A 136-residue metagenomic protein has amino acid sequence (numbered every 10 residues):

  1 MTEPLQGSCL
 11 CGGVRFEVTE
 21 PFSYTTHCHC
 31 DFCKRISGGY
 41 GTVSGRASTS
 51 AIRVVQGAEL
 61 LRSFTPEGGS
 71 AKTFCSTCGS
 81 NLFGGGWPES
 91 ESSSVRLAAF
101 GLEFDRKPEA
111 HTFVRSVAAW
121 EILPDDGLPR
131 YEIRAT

Functional and structural regions predicted by a protein language model:
M1-T136: A short Gly-Trp-Pro
